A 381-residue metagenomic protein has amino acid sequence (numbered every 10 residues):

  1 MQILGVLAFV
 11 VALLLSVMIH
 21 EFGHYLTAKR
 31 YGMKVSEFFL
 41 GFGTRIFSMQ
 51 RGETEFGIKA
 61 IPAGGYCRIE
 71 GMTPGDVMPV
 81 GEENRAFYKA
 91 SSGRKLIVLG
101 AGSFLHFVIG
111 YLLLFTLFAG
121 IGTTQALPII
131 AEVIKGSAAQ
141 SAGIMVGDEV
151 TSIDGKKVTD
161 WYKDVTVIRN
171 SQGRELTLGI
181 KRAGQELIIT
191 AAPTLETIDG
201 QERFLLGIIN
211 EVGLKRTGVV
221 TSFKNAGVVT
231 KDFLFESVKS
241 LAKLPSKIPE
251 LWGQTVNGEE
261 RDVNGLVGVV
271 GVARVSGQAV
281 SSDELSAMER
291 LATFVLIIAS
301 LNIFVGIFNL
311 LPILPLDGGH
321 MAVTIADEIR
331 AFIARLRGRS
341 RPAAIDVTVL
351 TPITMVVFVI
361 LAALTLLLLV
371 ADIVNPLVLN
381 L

Functional and structural regions predicted by a protein language model:
M1-F9: Feature marks short, highly hydrophobic, charge-poor N-terminal signal-anchor/signal peptide-like helices that anchor
H20, I58, G102, N309 (+2 more regions): Divalent metal-coordination and catalytic microenvironments
K29-G110, N210-G218, S222, V275-Q278 (+2 more regions): Membrane-embedded helix-turn/re-entrant segments that form the catalytic/gating core of multi-pass membrane enzymes
R85-A86, A90, E196-V305, I325-P352 (+2 more regions): Functional transmembrane alpha-helices
L113-V146: PDZ/PDZ-like groove recognition
A139-W161, T230: Conserved PDZ fold ligand-binding element
M145, T151-S152, V165-G207: PDZ-domain C-terminal substructure recognizer with occasional recognition of PDZ-binding tails
L301-L316: Transmembrane alpha-helix interface/packing and boundary motifs in multi-pass membrane proteins, characterized by
